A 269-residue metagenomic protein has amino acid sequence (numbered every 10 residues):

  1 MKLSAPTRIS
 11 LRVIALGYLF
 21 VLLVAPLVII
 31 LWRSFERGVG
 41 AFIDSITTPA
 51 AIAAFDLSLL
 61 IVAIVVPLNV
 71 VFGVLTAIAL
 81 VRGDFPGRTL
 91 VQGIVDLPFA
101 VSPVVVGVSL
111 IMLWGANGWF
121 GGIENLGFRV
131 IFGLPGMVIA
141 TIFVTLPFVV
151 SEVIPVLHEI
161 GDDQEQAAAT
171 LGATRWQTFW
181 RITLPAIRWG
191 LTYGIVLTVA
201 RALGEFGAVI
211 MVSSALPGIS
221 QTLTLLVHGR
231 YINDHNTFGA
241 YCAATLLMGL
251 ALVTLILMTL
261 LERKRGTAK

Functional and structural regions predicted by a protein language model:
M1, V39-T47, I52, G87-R88 (+3 more regions): Membrane-interfacial helix termini and adjacent extracytoplasmic/periplasmic loops of multi-pass transporters
M1-I9, I30-P67, R82-F85, G229-T237: Periplasmic/extracellular loop-to-transmembrane helix junction in inner-membrane transport proteins
K2-S4, G40-F42, I64-D96, V108-M112 (+3 more regions): Transmembrane-helix boundary motif in ABC transporter permease subunits
L3-I14, A25, I29, G87 (+3 more regions): C-terminal transmembrane helix and the adjacent membrane-cytosol boundary/short C-terminal tail of inner/organellar
S4, P49, V209-L257: Interhelical loop and adjacent transmembrane-helix boundary motif in polytopic membrane transport permeases
V13-Y18, L97, V101, F143-D162 (+1 more regions): Transmembrane alpha-helices
V21, D56, L60-F72, T76 (+7 more regions): Hydrophobic alpha-helical transmembrane segments of multipass integral membrane proteins, especially permease/channel
V24-V28, W32, V71-I78, V105-V108 (+8 more regions): Membrane-embedded alpha-helices of multi-pass transport/permease systems
